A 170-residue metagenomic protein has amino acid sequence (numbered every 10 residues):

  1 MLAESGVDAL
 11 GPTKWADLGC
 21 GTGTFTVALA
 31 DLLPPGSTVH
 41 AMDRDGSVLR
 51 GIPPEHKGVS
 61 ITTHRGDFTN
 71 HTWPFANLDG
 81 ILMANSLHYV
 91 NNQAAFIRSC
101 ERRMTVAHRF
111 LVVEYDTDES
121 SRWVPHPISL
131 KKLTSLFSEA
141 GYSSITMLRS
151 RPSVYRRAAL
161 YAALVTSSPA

Functional and structural regions predicted by a protein language model:
M1-K14, A28: Conserved alpha-helix/loop element of class I SAM-dependent methyltransferases that forms part of the SAM/SAH-binding
A16, G21-H71: Class I SAM-dependent methyltransferase SAM/SAH-binding core
T69-I81: A short acidic, Gly/Pro-enriched loop at the edge of an enzyme's catalytic core that lines a small-molecule cofactor
D79-Q93: A short SAM/SAH-binding and catalytic strip from SAM-dependent methyltransferases
A94-R109: A short glycine-rich, Lys/Arg-flanked "PGG" loop and its adjoining helix->strand segment in the class I
H108-A163: C-terminal alpha-helical "lid/dimerization" subdomain adjacent to the S-adenosyl-L-methionine
A163-A170: C-terminal lobe and adjacent flexible extensions of AdoMet/dcAdoMet transferase-like proteins
